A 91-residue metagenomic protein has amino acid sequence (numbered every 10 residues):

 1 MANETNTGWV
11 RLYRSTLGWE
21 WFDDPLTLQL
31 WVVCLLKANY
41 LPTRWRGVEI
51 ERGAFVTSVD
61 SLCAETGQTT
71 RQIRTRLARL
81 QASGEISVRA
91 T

Functional and structural regions predicted by a protein language model:
M1-P25: Long, low-complexity, charged/polar intrinsically disordered regions in eukaryotic proteins
N3, E20-W21, A38-T91: Winged helix-turn-helix DNA-binding recognition segment
